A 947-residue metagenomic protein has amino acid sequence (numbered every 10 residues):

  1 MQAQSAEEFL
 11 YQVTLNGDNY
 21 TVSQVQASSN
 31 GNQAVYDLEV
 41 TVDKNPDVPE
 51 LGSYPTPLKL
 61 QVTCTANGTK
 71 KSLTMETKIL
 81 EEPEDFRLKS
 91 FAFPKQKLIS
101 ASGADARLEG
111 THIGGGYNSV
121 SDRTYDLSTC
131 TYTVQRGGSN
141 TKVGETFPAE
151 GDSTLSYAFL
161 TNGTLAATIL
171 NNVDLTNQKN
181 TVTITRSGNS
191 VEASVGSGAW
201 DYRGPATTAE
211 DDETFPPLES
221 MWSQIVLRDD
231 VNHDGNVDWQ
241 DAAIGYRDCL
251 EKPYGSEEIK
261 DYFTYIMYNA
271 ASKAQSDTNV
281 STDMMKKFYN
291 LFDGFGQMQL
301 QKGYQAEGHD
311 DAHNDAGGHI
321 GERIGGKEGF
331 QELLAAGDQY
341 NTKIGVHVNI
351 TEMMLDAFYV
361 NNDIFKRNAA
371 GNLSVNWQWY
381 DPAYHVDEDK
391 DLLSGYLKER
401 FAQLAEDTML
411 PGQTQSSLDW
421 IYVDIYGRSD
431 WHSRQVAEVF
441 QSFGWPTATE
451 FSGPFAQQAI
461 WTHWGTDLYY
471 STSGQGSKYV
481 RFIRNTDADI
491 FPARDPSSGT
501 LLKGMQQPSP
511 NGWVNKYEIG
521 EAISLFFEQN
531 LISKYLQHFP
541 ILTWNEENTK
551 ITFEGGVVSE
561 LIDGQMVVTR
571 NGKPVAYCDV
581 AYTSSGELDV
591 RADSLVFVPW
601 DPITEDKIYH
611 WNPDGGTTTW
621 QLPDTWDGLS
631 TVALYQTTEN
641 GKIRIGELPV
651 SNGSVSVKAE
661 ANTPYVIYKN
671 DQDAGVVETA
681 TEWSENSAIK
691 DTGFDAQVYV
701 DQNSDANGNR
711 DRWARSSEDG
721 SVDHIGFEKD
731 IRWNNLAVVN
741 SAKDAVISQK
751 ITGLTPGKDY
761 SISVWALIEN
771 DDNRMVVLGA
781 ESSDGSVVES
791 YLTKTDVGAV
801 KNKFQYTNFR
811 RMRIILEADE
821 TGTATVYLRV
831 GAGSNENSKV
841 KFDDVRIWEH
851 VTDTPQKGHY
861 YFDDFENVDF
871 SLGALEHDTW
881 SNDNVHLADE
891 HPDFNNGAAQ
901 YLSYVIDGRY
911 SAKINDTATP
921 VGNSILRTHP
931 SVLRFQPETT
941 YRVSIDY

Functional and structural regions predicted by a protein language model:
M1-Y304, G321-E322, Y340, P574-P602 (+8 more regions): Carbohydrate-recognition beta-sandwich/jelly-roll modules in extracellular/periplasmic carbohydrate-active proteins
N19-Q24, F694-L736, S871-K913: Extracellular glycan-recognition surfaces and repeat-rich motifs
T77, F694, A745-N773, M812-L816 (+5 more regions): Extra-cytoplasmic beta-strand recognition segments
E257-W420: Aromatic-lined carbohydrate-binding/catalytic grooves of carbohydrate-active enzymes
Y359-E399, W445-V575: Glycan-recognition surfaces
A745, W765-K803, T919-L926, P937-T939 (+1 more regions): Extracellular ligand-binding interfaces
G785-T823, G833-N835: Extracellular carbohydrate recognition and processing domains and analogous Trp-centered ligand-binding platforms
Y806-N808, G831-E849: Extracellular carbohydrate recognition
